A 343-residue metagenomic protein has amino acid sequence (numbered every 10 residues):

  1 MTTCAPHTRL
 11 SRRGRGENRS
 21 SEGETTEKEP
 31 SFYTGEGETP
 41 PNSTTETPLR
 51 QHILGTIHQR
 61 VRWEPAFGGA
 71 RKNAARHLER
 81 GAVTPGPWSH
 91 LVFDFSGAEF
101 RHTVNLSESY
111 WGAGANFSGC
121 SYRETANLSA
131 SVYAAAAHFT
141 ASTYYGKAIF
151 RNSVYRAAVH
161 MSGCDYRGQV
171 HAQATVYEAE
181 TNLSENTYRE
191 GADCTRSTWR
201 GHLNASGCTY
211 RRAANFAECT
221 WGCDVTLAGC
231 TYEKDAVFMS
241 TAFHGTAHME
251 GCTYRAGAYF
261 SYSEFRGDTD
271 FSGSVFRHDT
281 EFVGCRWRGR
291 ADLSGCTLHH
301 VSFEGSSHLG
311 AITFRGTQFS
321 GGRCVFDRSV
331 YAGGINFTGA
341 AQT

Functional and structural regions predicted by a protein language model:
M1-T343: N-terminal leader/targeting and pre-domain segments
